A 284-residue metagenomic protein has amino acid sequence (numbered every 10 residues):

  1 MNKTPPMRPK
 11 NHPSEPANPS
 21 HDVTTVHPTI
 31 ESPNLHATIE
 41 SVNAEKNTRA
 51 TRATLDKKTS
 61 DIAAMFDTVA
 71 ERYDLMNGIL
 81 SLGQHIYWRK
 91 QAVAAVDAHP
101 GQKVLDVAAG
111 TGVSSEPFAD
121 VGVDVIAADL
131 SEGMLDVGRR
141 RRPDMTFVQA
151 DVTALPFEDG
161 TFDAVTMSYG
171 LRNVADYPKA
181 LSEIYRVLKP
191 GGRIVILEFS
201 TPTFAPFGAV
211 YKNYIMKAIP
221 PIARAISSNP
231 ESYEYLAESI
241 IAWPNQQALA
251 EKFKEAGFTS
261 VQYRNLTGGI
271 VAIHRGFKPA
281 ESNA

Functional and structural regions predicted by a protein language model:
N2-E15, V23-T24, E31-R72, I215 (+1 more regions): N-terminal, positively charged/glycine-rich alpha-helical extensions of SAM-dependent methyltransferases
S60, L197-K252, A256, Q262: C-terminal alpha-helical "lid/dimerization" subdomain adjacent to the S-adenosyl-L-methionine
Y73, V165-T166: Hydrophobic beta-strand segment of the Class I
S81-Q102: Conserved alpha-helix/loop element of class I SAM-dependent methyltransferases that forms part of the SAM/SAH-binding
K103-L155: Class I SAM-dependent methyltransferase SAM/SAH-binding core
T153-A164: A short acidic, Gly/Pro-enriched loop at the edge of an enzyme's catalytic core that lines a small-molecule cofactor
P178-R193: A short glycine-rich, Lys/Arg-flanked "PGG" loop and its adjoining helix->strand segment in the class I
A250, A256-A284: Core SAM-dependent methyltransferase catalytic element
